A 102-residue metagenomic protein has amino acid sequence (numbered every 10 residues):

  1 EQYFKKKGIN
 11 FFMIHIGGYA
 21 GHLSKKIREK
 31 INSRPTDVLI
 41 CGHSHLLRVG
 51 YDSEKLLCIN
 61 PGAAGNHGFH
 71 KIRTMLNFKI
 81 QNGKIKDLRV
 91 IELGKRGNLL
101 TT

Functional and structural regions predicted by a protein language model:
E1-G8: Core catalytic region of metal-dependent phosphoesterases/phosphodiesterases, especially metallo-beta-lactamase-like
K7, N66-F69, N98: Active-site-proximal loop/helix segment associated with metal-binding centers of metalloenzymes
I9-F11, V38: Structural motif
Y19-K84, L88: Conserved beta-sheet core of the metallophosphoesterase superfamily
Q81-T102: Charged phosphate-binding loop/patch that engages nucleotide di/tri-phosphates or the phosphate backbone of nucleic
